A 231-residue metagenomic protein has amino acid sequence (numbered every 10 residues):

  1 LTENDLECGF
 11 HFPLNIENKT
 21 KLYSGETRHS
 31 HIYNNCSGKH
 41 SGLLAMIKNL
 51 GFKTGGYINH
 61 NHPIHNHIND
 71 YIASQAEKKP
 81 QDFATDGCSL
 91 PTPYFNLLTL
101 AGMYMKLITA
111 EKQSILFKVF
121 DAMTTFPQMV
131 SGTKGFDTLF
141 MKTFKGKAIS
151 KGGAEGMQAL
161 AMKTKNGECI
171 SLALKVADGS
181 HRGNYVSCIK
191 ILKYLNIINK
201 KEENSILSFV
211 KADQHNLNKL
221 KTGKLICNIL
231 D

Functional and structural regions predicted by a protein language model:
L1-P80, K106: Active-site-adjacent helix/loop patches that line small-molecule binding or acyl-intermediate pockets
G9-F12, F83-G87, L116-T125: Beta-strand segments within the central parallel beta-sheet cores of soluble alpha/beta enzyme folds
F52-K53, D82-G87, M103-L107, I170-L174: Short, flexible active-site loops
C88-Y94: A glycine-rich, coil/turn loop motif that links secondary-structure elements
M105-D231: Structured C-terminal helix/loop/strand segments within mature extracytoplasmic catalytic/sensor domains
